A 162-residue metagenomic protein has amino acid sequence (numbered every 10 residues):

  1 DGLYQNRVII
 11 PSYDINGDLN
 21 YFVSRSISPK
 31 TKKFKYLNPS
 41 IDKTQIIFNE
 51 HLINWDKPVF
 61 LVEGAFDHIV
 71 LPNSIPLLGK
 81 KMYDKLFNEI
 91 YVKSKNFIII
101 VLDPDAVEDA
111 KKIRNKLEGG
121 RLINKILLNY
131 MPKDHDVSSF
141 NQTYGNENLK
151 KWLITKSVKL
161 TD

Functional and structural regions predicted by a protein language model:
D1-F97: Phosphate-handling DNA/RNA-contact segment within nucleic-acid enzymes
N16, L61, N96-V101, K111-D162: Replication-associated primase and helicase/ATPase modules
K81-Y83, L102-K112: Acidic, metal-coordinating catalytic cores used for nucleic-acid/nucleotide bond scission and strand-transfer chemistry
